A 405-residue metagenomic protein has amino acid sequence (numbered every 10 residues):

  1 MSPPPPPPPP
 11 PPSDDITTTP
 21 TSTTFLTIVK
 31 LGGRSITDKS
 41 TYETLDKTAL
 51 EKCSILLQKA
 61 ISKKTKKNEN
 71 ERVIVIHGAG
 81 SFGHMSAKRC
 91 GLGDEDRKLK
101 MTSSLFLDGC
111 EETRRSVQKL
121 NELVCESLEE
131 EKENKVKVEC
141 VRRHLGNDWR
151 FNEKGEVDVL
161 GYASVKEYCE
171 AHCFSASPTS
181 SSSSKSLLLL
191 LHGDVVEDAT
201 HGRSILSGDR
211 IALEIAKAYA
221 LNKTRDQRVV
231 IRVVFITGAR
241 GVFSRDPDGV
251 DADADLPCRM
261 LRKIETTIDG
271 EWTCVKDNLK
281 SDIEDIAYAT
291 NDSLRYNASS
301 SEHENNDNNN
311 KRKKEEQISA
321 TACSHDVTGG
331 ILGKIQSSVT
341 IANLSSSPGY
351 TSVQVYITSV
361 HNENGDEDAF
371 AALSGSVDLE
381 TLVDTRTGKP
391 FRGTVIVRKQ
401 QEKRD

Functional and structural regions predicted by a protein language model:
S2-F106, E111-D405: C-terminal catalytic "cap/lid" subdomain
